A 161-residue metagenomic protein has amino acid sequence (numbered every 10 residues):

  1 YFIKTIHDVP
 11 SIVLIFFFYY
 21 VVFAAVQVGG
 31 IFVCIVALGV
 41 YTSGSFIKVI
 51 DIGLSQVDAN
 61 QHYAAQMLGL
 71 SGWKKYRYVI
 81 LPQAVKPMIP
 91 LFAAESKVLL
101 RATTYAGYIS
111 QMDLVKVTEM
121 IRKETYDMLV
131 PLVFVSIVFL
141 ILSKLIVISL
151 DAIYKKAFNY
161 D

Functional and structural regions predicted by a protein language model:
Y1-D161: Transmembrane alpha-helices and adjacent helix-loop boundaries
